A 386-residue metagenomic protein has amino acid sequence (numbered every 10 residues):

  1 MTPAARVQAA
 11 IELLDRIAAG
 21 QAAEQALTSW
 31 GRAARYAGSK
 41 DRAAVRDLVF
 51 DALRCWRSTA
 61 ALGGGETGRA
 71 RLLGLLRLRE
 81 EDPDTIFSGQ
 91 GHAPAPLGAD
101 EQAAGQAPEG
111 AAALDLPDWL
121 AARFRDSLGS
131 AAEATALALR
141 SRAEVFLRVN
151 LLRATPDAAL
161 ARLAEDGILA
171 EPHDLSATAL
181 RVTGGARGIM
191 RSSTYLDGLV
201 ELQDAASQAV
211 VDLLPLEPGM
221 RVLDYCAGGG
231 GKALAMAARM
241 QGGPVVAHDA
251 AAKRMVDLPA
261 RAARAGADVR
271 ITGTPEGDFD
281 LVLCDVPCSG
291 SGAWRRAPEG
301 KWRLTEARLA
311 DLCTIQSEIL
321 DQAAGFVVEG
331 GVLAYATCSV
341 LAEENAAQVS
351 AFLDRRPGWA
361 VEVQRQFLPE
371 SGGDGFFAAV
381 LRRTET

Functional and structural regions predicted by a protein language model:
M1-T386: S-adenosylmethionine
